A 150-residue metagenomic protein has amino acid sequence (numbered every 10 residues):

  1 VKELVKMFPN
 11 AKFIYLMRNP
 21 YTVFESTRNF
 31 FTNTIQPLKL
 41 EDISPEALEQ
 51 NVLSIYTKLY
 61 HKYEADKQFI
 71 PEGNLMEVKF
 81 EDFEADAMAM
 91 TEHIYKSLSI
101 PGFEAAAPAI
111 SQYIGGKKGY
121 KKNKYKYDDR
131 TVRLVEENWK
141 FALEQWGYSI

Functional and structural regions predicted by a protein language model:
V1-K2, A87: Short, well-ordered alpha-helical microsegments
E3-N29: Conserved phosphate-donor/acceptor-positioning beta-strand/loop module used by diverse small-molecule
R28-E77, E81-I150: PAPS-dependent sulfotransferases, especially Golgi type II membrane carbohydrate sulfotransferases
